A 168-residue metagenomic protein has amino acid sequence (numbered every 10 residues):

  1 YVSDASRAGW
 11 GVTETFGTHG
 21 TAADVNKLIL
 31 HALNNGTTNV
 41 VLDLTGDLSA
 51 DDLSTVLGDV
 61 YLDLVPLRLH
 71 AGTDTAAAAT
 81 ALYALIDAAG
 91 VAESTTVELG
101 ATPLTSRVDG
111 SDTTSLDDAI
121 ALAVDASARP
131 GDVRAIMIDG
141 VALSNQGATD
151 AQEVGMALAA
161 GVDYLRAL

Functional and structural regions predicted by a protein language model:
Y1-L168: Catalytic alpha/beta active-site cores
